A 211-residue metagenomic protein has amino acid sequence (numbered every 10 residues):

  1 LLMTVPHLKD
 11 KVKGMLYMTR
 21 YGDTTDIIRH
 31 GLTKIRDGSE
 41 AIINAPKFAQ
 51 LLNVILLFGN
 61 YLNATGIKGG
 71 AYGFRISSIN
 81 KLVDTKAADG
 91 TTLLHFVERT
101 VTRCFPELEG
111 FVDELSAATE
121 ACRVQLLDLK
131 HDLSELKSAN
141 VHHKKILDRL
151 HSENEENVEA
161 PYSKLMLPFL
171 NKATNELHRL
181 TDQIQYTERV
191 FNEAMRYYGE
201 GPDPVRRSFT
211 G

Functional and structural regions predicted by a protein language model:
L1-G211: Extended alpha-helical domain cores of large, multidomain eukaryotic proteins
